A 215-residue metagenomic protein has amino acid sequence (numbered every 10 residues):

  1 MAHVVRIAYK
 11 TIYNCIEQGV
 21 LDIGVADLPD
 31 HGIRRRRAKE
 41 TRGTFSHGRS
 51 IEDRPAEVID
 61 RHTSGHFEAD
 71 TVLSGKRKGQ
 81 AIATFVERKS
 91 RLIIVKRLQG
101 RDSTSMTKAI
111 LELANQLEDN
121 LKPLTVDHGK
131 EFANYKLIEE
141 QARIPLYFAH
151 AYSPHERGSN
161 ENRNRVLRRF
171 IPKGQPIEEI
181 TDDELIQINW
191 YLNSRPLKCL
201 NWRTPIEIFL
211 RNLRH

Functional and structural regions predicted by a protein language model:
M1: Short alpha-helical "recognition helix" segments of helix-turn-helix
V4-D60: Basic, flexible linker segments flanking DNA-binding modules in nucleic acid-interacting mobile-element proteins
I12, D70, F85, R91 (+5 more regions): Mobile genetic element proteins and their domesticated derivatives, centered on retroelements and DNA transposons
S64-S74: Two-metal-ion RNase H-like nuclease active-site motif
V72-I94: Short conserved beta-strand segments at catalytic cores or DNA/RNA-binding microdomains of nucleic-acid binding
G75-K78, V95-E118: Active-site beta-loop-alpha junctions of metal-dependent nucleic acid enzymes, especially the RNase H-like/DDE
D119-N134, Y152: Acidic/histidine-rich, metal-coordinating catalytic segments
E139-L146, H150-H215: Charged alpha-helix within mobile-element recombinases
